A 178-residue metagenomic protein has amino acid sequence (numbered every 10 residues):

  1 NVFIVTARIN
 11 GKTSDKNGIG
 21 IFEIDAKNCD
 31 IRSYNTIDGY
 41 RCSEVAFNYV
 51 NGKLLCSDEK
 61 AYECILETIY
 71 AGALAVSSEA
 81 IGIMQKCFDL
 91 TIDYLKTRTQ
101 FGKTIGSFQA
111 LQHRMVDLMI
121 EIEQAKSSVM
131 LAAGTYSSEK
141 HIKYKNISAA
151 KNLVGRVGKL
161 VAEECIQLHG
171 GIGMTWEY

Functional and structural regions predicted by a protein language model:
N1, G18, D25, R41-A46 (+3 more regions): A generic structural signal for well-ordered coil/turn residues at beta-strand boundaries that shape enzyme active-site
N1-C29: A short core secondary-structure module
I4, E23, A46, A75-V76 (+1 more regions): Conserved beta-strand segments that form the floor/walls of ligand-binding pockets within enzyme and binding domains
V5, F22, V45, M84 (+1 more regions): Residue-level signal for inorganic ion chemistry
N10-G18, K53-K60, S137-K143: Short, glycine- and charge-enriched coil/turn segments that flank and shape catalytic ligand pockets
G11-K16, N35-G39, E67-T68: Solvent-exposed alpha-helices and their adjacent loops that cap or buttress functional pockets in soluble metabolic
D25-C56: Flexible, small-/acidic-enriched active-site or ligand-binding loops
D58, E67-Y178: Alpha-helical interface subdomain recognition
